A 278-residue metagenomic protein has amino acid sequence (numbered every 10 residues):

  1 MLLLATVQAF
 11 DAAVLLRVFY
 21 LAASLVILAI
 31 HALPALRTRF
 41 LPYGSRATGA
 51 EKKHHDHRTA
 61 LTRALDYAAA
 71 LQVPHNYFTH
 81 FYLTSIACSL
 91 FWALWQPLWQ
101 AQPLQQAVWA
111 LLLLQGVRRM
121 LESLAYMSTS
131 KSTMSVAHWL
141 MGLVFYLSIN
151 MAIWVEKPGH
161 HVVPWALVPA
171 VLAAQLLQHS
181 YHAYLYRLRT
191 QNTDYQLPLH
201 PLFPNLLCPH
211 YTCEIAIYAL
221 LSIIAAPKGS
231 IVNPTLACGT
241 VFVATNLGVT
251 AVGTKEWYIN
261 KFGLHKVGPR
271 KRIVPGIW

Functional and structural regions predicted by a protein language model:
M1-V144, G268, W278: Membrane-helix and juxtamembrane interface regions of eukaryotic multi-pass membrane proteins
L2-L36, C88-Q96, A101, G159-W278: Hydrophobic transmembrane alpha-helices
L111-L112, M141-A152, A170-Q178: Alpha-helical transmembrane segments of multi-pass integral membrane proteins
L121-L124, M151-E156, Y181: C-terminal ends of transmembrane alpha-helices and the immediately adjacent extracellular/lumenal or cytosolic loop
S130-L140, L147, M151-L167: Hydrophobic transmembrane alpha-helical segments that form the core helix bundle of multi-pass membrane enzymes
